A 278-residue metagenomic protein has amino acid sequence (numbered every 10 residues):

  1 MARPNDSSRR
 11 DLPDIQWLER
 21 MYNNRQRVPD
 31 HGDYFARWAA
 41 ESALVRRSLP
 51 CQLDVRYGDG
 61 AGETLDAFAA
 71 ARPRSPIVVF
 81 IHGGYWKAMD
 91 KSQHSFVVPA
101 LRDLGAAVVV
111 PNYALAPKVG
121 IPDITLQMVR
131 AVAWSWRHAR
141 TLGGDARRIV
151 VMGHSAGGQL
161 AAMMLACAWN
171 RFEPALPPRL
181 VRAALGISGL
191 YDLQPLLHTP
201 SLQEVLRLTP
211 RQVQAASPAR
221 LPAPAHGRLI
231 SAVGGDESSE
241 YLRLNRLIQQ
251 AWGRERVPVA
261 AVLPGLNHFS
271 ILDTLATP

Functional and structural regions predicted by a protein language model:
W17-R72: N-terminal cap/lid segment of alpha/beta-hydrolase-fold proteins
S75-G84: Short beta-strand element of the alpha/beta-hydrolase
G84, A107, N112-A116, L190 (+1 more regions): Short beta-to-alpha linker loops that shape the active-site pocket of alpha/beta-hydrolase fold enzymes
S92-V110: Short amphipathic alpha-helix adjacent to the substrate-entry channel of hydrolases
A133-H198, V213: Primarily recognizes the serine-hydrolase "nucleophile elbow" in alpha/beta-hydrolase and SGNH/GDSL folds
A175-P178, A183-H198, P210-L247: The feature captures the conserved acid-bearing segment of alpha/beta-hydrolase catalytic domains
A232, L242, R246-Q249, G253-P278: C-terminal catalytic histidine-bearing segment of alpha/beta-hydrolase fold enzymes
